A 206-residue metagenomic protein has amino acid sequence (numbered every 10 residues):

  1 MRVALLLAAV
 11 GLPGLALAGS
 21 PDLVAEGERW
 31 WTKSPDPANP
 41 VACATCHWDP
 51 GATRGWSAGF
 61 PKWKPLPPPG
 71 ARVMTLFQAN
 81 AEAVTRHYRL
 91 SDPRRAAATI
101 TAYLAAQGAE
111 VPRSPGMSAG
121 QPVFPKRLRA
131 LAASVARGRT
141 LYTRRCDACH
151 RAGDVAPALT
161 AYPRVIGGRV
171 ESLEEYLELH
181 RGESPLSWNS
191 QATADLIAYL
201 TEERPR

Functional and structural regions predicted by a protein language model:
M1-A4: Positively charged n-region of N-terminal signal peptides that target proteins for export
G11-P13: N-terminal signal peptide c-region/cleavage motif recognized by signal peptidases
L17-P37, E110-L141, P185: Electrostatic cytochrome c docking/interface patches
D22-P37, G55, K62-P65, T85 (+1 more regions): Sequence context of c-type cytochrome heme-c attachment sites
N39-A79, R139, A148-G182: Gly/Gly-Pro-rich "capping" loops immediately C-terminal to redox-active cysteine motifs in periplasmic/lumenal
R86-M117, L186-R206: C-terminal capping alpha-helices of c-type cytochrome domains
A102-R137, D147-L173, R206: Accessory recognition modules or surfaces
